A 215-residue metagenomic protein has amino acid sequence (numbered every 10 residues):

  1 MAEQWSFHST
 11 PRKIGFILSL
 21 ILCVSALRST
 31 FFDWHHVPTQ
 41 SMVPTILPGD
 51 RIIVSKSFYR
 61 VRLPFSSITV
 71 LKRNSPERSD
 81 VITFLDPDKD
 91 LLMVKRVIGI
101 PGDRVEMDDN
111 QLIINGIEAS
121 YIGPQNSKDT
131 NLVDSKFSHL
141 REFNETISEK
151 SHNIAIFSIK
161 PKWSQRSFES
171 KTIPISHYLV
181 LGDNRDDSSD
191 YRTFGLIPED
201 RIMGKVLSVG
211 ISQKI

Functional and structural regions predicted by a protein language model:
A2-H8, D33-H36, V43-I215: Soluble "head" domains of membrane/secretory-pathway proteins
R12-T30: Hydrophobic membrane-insertion alpha-helices, especially the h-region of bacterial N-terminal signal peptides
